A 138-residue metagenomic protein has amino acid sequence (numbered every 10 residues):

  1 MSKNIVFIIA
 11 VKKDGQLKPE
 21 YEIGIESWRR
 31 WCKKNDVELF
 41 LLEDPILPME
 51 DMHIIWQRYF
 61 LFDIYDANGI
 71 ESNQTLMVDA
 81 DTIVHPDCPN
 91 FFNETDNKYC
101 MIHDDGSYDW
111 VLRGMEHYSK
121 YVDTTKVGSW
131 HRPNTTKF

Functional and structural regions predicted by a protein language model:
M1, E94-T95, T136: Extracellular/periplasmic catalytic domains that process cell-envelope and extracellular macromolecules
M1-N73: N-terminal anchoring/stem segment of glycosyltransferases
D14, L47, I83, S107-Y108: Surface-exposed, flexible loop/turn segments at secondary-structure boundaries
L39, T82, W130-R132: Phosphate/nucleotide-binding beta-alpha loop and adjacent structural elements of enzyme active sites
F60, R132-F138: Catalytic core and acceptor-binding pocket of nucleotide-sugar-dependent glycosyltransferases
S72-I83: Short beta-strand-to-loop acidic/aromatic patch adjacent to the donor-nucleotide binding site
V84-V127: Conserved donor-nucleotide/metal-binding helix-loop-beta segment in metal-dependent transferases, i.e., the alpha-helix
